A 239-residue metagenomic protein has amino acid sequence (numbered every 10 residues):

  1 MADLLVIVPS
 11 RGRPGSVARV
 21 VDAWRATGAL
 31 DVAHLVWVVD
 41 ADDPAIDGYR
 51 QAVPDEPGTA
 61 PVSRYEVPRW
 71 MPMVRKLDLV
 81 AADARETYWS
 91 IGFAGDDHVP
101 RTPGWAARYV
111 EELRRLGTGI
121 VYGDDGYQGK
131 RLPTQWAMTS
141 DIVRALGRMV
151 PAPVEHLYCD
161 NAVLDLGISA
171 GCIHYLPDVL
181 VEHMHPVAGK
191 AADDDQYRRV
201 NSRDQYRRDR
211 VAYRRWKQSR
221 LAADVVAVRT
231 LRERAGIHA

Functional and structural regions predicted by a protein language model:
P14, W37-Q51, H98-V99: A conserved acidic beta->alpha catalytic loop
R19-V32: Short, acidic, metal-binding catalytic loop of nucleotide-sugar glycosyltransferases
P68-K76, G129, H156-L157: A short, glycine-/small-residue-rich helix N-cap motif at loop->alpha-helix starts within glycosyltransferase
D78-S90: Active-site nucleotide-sugar/metal-binding loop of Leloir-type enzymes
Y88-V99: Short beta-strand-to-loop acidic/aromatic patch adjacent to the donor-nucleotide binding site
H98-Q135: Conserved donor NDP-sugar-binding/catalytic core segment of glycosyltransferases
S140-L157, D165-L176: Aromatic-glycine-rich donor-binding/catalytic loop that engages nucleotide-sugar donors across glycosyltransferases
N161-A239: C-terminal catalytic/acceptor-binding lobe
